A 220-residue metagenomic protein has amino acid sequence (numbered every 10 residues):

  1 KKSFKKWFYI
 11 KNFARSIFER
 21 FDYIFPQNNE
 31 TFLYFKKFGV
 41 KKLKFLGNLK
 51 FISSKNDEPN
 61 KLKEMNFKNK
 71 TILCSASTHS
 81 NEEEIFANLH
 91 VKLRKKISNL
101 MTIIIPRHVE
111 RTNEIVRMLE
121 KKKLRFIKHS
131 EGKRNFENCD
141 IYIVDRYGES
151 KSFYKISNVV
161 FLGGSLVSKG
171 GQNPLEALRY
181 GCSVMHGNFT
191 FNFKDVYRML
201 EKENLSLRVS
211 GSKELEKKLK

Functional and structural regions predicted by a protein language model:
K1-K220: Nucleotide-activated sugar donor-binding and catalytic core shared by glycosyltransferases and related lipid-linked
